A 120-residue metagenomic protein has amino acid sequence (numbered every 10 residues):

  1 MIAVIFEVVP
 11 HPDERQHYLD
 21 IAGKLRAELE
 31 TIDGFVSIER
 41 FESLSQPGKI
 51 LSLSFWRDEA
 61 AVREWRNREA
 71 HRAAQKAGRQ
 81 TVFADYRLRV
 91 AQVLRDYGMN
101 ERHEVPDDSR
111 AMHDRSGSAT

Functional and structural regions predicted by a protein language model:
M1-I50, E59-N67, V82-T120: Short S/T/G/P-rich N-terminal loop/turn motif that feeds into the first structured element of a domain
A74, G78: Conserved short loop/helix modules at catalytic or binding sites in compact beta-alpha or helix-hairpin-helix contexts
